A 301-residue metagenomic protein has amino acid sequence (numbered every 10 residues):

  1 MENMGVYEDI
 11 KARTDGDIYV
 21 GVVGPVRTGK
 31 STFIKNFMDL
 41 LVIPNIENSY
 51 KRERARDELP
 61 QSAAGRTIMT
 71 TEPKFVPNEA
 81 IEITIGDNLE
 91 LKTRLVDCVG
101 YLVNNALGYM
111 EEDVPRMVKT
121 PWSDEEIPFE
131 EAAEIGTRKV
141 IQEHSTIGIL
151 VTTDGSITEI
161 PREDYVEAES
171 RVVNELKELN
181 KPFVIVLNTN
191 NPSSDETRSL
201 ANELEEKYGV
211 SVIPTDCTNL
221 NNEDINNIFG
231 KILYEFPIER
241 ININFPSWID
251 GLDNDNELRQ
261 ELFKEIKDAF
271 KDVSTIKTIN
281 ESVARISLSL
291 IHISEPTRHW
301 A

Functional and structural regions predicted by a protein language model:
E2-P115: Conserved G1/Walker A P-loop phosphate-binding module
L40, Y101-N104, E175, L179 (+3 more regions): Conserved, well-folded catalytic cores of nucleic-acid-processing and energy-transducing macromolecular machines
L59-T71, E261-L290: Extended, Lys/Arg-enriched charged tracts that mediate electrostatic binding to polyanionic substrates
Y109-I127: A solvent-exposed, charged loop/short amphipathic helix patch at secondary-structure junctions
P121-Y208: Conserved C-terminal guanine-recognition region of P-loop GTPase G domains, centered on the G4
N190-S247: Canonical P-loop GTPase G-domain recognition
K231-I276: Long, charge-rich alpha-helical interaction segments
I291-A301: Single conserved hydrophobic/aromatic residue that forms the stacking wall/gate of nucleotide- or nucleobase-binding
